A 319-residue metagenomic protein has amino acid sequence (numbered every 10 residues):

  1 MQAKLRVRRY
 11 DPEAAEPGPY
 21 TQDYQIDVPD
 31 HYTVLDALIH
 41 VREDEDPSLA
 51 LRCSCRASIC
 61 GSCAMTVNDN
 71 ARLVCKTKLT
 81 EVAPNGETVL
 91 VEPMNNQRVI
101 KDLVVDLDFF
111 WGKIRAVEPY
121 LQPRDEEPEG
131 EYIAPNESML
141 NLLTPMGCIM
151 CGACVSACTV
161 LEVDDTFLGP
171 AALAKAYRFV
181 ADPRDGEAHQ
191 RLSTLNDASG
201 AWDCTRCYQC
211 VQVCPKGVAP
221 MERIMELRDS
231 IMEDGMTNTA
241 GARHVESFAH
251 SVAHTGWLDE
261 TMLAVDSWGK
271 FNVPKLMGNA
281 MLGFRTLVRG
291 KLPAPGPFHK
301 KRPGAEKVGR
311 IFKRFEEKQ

Functional and structural regions predicted by a protein language model:
M1-Y24: Eukaryote-biased recognition of intrinsically disordered, low-complexity regulatory segments
R6-R8, D27, K76, L90-M94: Residues in well-ordered beta-strands of folded domains
Q22-T33: Short, contiguous acidic and Ser/Thr-rich linear segments
D27, V67-N70: Short strand-turn-strand beta-turns centered on an Asx-Gly dipeptide
Y32-P47, V89-Q319: Ferredoxin-type iron-sulfur electron-transfer modules in oxidoreductases and energy-metabolism complexes
A50, C55-A64, A249-H254: Short, structured protein-protein interaction patches enriched in aromatics and acidic/basic residues, typified by
A71-P84: Structured interaction patches on ligand/partner-binding surfaces of diverse proteins
